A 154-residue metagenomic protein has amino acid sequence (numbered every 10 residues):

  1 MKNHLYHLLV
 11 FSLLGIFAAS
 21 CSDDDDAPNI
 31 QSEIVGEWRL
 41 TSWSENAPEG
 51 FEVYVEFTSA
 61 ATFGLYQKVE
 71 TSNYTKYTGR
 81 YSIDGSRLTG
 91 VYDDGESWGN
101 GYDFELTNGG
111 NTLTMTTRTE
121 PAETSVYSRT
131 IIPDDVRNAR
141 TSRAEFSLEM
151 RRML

Functional and structural regions predicted by a protein language model:
M1-L8: Bacterial N-terminal signal peptides that target proteins for export
F17-S20: C-terminal motif of bacterial Sec signal peptides marking the signal peptidase cleavage site
S22-Y77, D84-L154: Lipid interaction determinants
